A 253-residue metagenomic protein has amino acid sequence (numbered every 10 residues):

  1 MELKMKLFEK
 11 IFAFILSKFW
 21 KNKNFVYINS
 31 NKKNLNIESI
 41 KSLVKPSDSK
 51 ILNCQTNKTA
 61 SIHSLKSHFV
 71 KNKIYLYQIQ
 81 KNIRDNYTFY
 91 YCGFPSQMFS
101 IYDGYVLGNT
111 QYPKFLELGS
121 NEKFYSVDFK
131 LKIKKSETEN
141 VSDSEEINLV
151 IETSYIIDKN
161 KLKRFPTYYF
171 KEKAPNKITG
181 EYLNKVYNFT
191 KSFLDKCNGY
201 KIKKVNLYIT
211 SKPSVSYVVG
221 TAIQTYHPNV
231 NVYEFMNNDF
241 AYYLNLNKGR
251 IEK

Functional and structural regions predicted by a protein language model:
M1-Y208, P213-K253: Long, low-complexity, Lys/Arg-enriched
